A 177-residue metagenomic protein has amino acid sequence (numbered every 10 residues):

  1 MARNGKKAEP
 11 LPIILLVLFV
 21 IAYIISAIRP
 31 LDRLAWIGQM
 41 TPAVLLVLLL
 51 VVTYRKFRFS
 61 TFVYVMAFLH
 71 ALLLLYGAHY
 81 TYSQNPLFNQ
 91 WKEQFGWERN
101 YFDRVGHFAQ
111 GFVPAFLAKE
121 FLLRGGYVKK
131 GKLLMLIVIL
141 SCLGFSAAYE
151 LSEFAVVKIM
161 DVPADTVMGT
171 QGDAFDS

Functional and structural regions predicted by a protein language model:
A2-V17: N-terminal membrane topogenic signal
I25-I37, L48-F57: Short, hydrophobic transmembrane alpha-helix segments
S26, A67-G77, A115-K119, S141-E153: Alpha-helical transmembrane segments of multi-pass membrane proteins
D32-W36, L87-F88, F102, S146 (+1 more regions): Interfacial helix-loop-helix junctions of multi-pass membrane proteins
A35-T41, E98-A118, A174-S177: Membrane-interface loop-to-helix entry segments
G38, S60-L69: Cytoplasmic-side transmembrane-helix entry/capping segments in multi-pass membrane proteins
L45-Y54, A109-G126, K158-V162: Membrane-interfacial alpha-helical segments at the cytosolic side of multi-pass membrane proteins
G126-L143: Internal alpha-helical transmembrane segments of multi-pass membrane proteins
